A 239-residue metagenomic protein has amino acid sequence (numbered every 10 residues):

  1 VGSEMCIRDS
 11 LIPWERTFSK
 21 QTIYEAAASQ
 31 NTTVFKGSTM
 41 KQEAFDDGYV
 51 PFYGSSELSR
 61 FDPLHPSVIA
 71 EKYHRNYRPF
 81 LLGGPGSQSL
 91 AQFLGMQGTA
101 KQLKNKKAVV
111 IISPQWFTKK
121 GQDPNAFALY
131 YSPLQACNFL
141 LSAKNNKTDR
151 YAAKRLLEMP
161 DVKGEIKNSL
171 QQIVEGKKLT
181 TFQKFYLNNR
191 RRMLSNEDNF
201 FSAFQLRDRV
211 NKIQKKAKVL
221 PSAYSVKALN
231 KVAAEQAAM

Functional and structural regions predicted by a protein language model:
V1-C6: Short, small-residue-biased leader/transition segments that mark boundaries at the very start of proteins
R8-E15: N-terminal membrane-targeting segments
E15-Y77, G95-M96: Membrane/wall-proximal cationic-aromatic binding patches
F18, F35, F45, Y49-F52 (+9 more regions): Phenylalanine-focused residue identity feature
Q21, Q30, Q42, Q88 (+11 more regions): Residue-identity detector for glutamine
A27-N31, G98-P114, L157-K177: A broadly tuned preference for mixed-charge, low-complexity surface segments
L58-T148: Membrane-embedded segments
C137-M239: Secreted/periplasmic serine-hydrolase-like ester/acetyl group-modifying domain
